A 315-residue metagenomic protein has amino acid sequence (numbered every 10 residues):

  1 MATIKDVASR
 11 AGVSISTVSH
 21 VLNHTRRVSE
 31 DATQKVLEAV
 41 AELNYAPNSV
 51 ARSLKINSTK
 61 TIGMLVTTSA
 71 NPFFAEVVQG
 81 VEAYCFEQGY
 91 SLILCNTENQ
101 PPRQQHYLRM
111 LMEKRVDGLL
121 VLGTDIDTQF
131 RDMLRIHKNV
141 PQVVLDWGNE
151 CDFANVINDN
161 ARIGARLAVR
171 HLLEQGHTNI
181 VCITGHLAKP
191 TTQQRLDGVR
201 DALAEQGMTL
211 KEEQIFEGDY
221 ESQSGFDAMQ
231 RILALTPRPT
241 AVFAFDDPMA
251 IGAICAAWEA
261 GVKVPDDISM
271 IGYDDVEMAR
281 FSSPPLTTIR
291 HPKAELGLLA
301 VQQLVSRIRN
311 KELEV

Functional and structural regions predicted by a protein language model:
M1, I15, E42, G80-S91 (+2 more regions): Bacterial carbohydrate/catabolite-sensing allosteric modules
M1-K60, F73: N-terminal helix-turn-helix DNA-binding module of bacterial transcription factors
I15-S19, L54-A70, T124, H171 (+1 more regions): Short beta-strand segments enriched in small/hydrophobic residues
E42-N48, P102, G123-D125, I254: Short gly/ser/thr-rich secondary-structure transition/capping motifs
Y45-G118, D197: Amphipathic helical "hinge" segments at domain boundaries
E98-P101, T124-T128, P248: Short beta->alpha connector loops
G118-R131, W147-A154: Acidic, Gly/Pro-rich loop/turn segments at junctions of secondary structure
Q129-N139: Catalytic-core regions built around general acid/base machinery
